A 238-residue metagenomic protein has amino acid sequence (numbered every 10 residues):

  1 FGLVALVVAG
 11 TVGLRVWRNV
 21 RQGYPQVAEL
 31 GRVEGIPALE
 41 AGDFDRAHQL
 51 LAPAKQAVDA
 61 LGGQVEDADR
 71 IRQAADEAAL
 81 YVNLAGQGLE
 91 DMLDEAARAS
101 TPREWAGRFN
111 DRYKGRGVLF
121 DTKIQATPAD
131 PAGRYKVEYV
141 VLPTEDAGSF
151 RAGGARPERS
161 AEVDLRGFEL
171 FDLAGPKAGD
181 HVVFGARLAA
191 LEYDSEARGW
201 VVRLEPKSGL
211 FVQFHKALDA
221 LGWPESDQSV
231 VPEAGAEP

Functional and structural regions predicted by a protein language model:
F1-P238: OB-fold and OB-like single-stranded nucleic-acid-recognition modules and their adjacent interaction interfaces
